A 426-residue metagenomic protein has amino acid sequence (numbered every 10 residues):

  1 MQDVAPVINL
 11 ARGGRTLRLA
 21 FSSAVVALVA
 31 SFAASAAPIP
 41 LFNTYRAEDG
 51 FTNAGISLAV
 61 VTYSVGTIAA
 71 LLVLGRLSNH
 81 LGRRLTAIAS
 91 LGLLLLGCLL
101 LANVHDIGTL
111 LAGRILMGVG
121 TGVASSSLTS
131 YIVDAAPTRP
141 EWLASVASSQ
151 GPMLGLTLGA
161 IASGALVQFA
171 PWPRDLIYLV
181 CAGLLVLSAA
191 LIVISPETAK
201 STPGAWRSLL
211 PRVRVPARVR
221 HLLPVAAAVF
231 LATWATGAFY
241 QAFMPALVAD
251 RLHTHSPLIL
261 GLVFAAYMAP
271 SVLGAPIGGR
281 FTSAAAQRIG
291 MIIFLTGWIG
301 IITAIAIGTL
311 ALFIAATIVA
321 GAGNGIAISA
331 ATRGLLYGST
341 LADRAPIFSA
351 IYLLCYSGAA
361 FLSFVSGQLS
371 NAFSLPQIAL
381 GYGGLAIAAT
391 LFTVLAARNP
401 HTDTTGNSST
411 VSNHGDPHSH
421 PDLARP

Functional and structural regions predicted by a protein language model:
G50, G82, N103-G108, P171 (+1 more regions): Helix-breaking motifs and short loop linkers at transmembrane-helix boundaries and internal kinks in secondary membrane
I68-I107: Conserved MFS/SLC helix-loop-helix module at the cytosolic interface between two early adjacent transmembrane helices
G97, G108-M117, A311-V319: Paired small-residue
G113-G151: Cytoplasmic helix-loop-helix junction between adjacent transmembrane helices in 12-TM secondary transporters
R139, L143-V193: Helix-loop-helix hairpin linking two adjacent transmembrane segments in secondary transporters
I259-S283, G297: Transmembrane alpha-helices of Major Facilitator/SLC transporters
A286-S329: C-terminal transmembrane helical hairpin of 12-TM major facilitator-type secondary transporters
T332-Q377, Y382-G383: A late C-terminal transmembrane helix in Major Facilitator Superfamily
